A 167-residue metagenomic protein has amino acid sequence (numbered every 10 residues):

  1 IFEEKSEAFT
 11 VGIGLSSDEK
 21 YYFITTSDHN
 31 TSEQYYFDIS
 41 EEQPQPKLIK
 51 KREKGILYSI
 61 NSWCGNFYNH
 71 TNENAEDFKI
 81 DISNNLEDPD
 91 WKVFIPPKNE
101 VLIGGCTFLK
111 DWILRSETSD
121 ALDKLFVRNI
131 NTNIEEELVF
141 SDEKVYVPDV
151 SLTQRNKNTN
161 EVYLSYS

Functional and structural regions predicted by a protein language model:
I1-S167: Peripheral, non-catalytic segments that deliver or gate enzyme domains
